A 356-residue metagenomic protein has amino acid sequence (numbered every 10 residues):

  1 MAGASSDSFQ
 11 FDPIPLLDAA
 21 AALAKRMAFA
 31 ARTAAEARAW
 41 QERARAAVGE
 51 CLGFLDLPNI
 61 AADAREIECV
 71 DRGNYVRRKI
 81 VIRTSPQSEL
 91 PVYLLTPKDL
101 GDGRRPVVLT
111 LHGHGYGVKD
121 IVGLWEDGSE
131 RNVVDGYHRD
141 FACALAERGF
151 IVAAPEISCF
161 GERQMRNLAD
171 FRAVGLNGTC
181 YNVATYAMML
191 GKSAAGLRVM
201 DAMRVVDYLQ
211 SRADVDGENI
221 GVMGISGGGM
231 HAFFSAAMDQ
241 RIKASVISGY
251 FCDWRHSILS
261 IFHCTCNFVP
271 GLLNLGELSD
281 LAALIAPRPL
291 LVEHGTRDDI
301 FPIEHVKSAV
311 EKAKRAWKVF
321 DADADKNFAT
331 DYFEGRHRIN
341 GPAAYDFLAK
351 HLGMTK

Functional and structural regions predicted by a protein language model:
M1-V76, T84-S85, K356: N-terminal targeting or regulatory segments adjacent to alpha/beta-hydrolase or S9 domains
C69-S129: Glycine-rich active-site/cofactor-binding loop and its immediate structural neighborhood
G103-R104, L109-M200, Q210-S211, H256-I261: Cap/lid segment of the alpha/beta-hydrolase catalytic domain
Y181-K192, V199, R204-V205, I242-A283 (+3 more regions): Mobile cap/lid helix-loop segments that gate and shape the active-site cleft of serine hydrolases
D214-S226: Alpha/beta-hydrolase fold nucleophile elbow
R288-H294, A329-T330: Catalytic His-Asp charge-relay segment
T296-F301, H337-I339: Acidic catalytic loop of the alpha/beta-hydrolase fold
E311-K356: C-terminal catalytic histidine-bearing segment of alpha/beta-hydrolase fold enzymes
